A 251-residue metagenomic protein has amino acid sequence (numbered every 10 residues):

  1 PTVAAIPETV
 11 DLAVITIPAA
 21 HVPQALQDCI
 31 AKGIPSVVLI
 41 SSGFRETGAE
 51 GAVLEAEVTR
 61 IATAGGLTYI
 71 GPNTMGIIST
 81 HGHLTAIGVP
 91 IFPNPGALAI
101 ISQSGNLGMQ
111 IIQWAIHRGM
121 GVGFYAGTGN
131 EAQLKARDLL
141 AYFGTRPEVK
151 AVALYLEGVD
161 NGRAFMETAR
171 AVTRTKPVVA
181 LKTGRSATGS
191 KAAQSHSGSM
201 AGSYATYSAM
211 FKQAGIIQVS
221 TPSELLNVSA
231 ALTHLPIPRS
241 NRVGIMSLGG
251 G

Functional and structural regions predicted by a protein language model:
P1-G251: Catalytic-core regions of core metabolic enzymes, especially those transforming organic acids/acyl-group intermediates
